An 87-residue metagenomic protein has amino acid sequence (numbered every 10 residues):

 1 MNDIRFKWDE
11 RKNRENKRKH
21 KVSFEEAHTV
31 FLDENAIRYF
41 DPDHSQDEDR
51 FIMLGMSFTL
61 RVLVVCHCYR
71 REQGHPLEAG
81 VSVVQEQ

Functional and structural regions predicted by a protein language model:
M1-Q87: Ribonuclease/tRNase effector modules and their secretory precursors
